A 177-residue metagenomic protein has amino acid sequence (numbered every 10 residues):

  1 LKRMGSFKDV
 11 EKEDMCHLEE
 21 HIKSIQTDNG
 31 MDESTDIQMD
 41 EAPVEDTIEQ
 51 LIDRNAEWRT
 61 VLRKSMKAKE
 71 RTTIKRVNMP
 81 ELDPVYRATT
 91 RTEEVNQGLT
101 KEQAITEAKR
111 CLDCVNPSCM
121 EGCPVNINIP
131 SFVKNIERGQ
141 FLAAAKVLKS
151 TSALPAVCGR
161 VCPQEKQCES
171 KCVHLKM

Functional and structural regions predicted by a protein language model:
G5-F7, E11-I22, G30-D32, D36-M177: Ferredoxin-type iron-sulfur electron-transfer modules and their immediate structural context
